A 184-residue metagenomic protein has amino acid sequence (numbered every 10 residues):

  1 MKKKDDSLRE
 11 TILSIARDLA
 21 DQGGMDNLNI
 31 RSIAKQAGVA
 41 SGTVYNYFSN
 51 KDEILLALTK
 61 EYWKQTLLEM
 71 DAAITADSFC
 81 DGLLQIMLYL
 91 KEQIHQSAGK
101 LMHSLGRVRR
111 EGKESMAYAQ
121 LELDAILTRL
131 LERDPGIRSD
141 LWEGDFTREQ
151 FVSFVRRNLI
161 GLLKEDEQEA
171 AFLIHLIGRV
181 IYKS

Functional and structural regions predicted by a protein language model:
M1-G23, N27-Q36: Basic, helix-initiating cap at the start of DNA-binding domains
N27, N50-L55: Short amphipathic alpha-helical segment with a characteristic S/N-K-E followed by hydrophobic residues
R31, G42, D52: Residues within the helices of the helix-turn-helix
A37-F48: Short hydrophobic/aromatic patch on the recognition helix
A57, D71-Q96, R148, V152 (+1 more regions): Hydrophobic alpha-helical connector segments
K60-L67: Short, basic, alpha-helical segments at the C-terminal edge of helix-turn-helix-like DNA-binding modules
C80-L105, A117-Y118, K164-E167: Helical hydrophobic small-molecule/effector-binding pocket
E92-Q96, R110-R138, W142-S153, I160 (+1 more regions): Amphipathic alpha-helical packing segments from all-alpha helical-bundle domains
